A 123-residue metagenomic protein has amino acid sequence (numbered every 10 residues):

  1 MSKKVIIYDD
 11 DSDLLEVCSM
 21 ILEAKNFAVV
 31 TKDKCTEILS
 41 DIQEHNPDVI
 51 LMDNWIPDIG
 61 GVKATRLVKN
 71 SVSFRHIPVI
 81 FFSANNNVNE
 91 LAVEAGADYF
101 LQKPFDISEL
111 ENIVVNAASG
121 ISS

Functional and structural regions predicted by a protein language model:
S12-V30: Two-component/phosphorelay signaling modules centered on CheY-like receiver
L15, P57, R75: The feature encodes the CheY-like receiver
T31-V49: Acidic, metal-coordinating helix/loop segments flanking the phosphotransfer/catalytic sites of two-component signaling
D33-K34, G60-K63: Acidic catalytic/metal-coordinating carboxylates
D53: Active-site residues of response regulator receiver
V62-S73: Short amphipathic alpha-helix used as the core "switch/output" element in two-component signaling
K63, N85-L101, E109-N112: Alpha4 helix (beta4-alpha4-beta5 surface) of REC/receiver domains from two-component response regulators
I80-F82: Hydrophobic/aromatic residues positioned on beta-strands within the core alpha/beta folds
